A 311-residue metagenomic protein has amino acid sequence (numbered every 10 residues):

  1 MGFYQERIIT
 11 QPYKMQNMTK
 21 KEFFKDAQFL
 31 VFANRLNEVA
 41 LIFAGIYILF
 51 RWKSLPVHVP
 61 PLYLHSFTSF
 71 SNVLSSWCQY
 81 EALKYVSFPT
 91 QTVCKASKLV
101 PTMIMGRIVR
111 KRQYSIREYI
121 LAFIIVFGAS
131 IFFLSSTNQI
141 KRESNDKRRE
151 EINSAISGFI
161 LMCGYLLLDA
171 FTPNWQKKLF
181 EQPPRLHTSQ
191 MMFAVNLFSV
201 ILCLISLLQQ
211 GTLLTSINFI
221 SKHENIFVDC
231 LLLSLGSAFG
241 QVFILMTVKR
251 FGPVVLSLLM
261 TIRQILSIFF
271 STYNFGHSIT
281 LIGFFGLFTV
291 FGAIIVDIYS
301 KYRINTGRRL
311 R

Functional and structural regions predicted by a protein language model:
M1-R311: Polytopic endomembrane small-metabolite transporters, centered on the Drug/Metabolite Transporter
